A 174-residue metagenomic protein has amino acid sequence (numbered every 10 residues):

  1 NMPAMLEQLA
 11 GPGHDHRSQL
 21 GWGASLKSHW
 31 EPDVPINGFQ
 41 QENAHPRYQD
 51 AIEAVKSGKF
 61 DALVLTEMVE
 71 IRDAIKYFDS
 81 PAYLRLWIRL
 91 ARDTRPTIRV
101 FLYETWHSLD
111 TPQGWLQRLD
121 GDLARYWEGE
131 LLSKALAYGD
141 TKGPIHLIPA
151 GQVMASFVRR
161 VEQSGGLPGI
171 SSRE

Functional and structural regions predicted by a protein language model:
N1-M2, E174: Active-site nucleophilic cysteine motif
M2-P81, W87: Conserved SGNH/GDSL esterase-like catalytic core that processes O-acyl groups on lipids and polysaccharides
Y48-R173: Alpha-helical cap/lid subdomain in secreted, periplasmic, or secretory-pathway luminal O-acyl-processing enzymes
